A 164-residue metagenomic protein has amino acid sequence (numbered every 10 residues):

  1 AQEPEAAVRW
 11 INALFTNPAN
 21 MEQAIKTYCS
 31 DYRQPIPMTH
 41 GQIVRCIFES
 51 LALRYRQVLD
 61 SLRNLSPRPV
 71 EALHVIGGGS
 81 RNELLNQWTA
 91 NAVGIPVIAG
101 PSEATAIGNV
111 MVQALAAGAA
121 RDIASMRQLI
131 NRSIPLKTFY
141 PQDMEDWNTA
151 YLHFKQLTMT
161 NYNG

Functional and structural regions predicted by a protein language model:
A1-L73, R81-T105, M111-G164: Active-site core segments that coordinate phosphate-bearing ligands/cofactors across diverse enzyme families
